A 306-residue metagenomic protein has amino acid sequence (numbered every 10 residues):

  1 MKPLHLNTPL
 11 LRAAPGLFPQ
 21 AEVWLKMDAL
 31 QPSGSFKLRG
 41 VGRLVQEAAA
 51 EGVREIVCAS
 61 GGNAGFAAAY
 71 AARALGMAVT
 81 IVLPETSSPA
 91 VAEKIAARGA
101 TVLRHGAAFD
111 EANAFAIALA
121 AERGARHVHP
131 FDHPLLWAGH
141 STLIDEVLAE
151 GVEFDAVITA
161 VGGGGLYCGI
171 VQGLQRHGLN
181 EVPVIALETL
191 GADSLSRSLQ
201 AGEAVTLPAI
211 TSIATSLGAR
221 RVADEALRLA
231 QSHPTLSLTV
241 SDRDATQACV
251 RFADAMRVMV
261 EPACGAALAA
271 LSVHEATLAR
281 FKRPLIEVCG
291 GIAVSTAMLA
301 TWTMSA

Functional and structural regions predicted by a protein language model:
M1-A306: PLP-dependent amino-acid enzyme catalytic core
